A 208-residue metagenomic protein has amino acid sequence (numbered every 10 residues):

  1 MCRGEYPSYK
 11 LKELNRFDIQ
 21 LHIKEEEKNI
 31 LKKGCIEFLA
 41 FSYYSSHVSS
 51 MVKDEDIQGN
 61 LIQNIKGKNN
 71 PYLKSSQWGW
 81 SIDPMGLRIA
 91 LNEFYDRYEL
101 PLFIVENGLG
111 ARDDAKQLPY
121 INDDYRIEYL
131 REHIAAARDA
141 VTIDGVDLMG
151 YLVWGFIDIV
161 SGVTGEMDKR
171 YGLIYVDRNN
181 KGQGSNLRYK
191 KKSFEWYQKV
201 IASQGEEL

Functional and structural regions predicted by a protein language model:
M1-L208: Non-catalytic scaffold segments within catalytic domains of secreted glycoside hydrolases
